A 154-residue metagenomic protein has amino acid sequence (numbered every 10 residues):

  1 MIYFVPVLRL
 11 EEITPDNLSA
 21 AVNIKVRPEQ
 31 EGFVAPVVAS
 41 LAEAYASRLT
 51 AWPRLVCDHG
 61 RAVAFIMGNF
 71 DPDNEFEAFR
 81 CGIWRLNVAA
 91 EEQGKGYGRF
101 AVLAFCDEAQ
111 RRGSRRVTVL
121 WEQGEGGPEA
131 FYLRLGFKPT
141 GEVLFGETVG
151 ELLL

Functional and structural regions predicted by a protein language model:
F4-W84, A89, E108, G141-F145: Acetyl-CoA-dependent GNAT
A20, A130-F131: Well-formed, non-transmembrane alpha-helical positions, independent of function
A89-E91, K95, Q123-G124: Active-site acidic-Proline motif in GNAT/NAT acetyltransferases
G94-D107, R134: Conserved acetyl-CoA-binding loop-helix of GNAT-fold acetyltransferases
A109-W121: Conserved GNAT acetyl-CoA-binding A-motif
T118-E129, F145-E147: Conserved beta-strand-loop-alpha-helix junction that forms the acyl-donor binding cleft
Y132-E142: Conserved acetyl-CoA-binding loop of GNAT-fold acetyltransferases
E151-L154: Short beta-strand-to-coil "C-cap" segments at the C-terminal boundary of structured domains/repeats, marking
